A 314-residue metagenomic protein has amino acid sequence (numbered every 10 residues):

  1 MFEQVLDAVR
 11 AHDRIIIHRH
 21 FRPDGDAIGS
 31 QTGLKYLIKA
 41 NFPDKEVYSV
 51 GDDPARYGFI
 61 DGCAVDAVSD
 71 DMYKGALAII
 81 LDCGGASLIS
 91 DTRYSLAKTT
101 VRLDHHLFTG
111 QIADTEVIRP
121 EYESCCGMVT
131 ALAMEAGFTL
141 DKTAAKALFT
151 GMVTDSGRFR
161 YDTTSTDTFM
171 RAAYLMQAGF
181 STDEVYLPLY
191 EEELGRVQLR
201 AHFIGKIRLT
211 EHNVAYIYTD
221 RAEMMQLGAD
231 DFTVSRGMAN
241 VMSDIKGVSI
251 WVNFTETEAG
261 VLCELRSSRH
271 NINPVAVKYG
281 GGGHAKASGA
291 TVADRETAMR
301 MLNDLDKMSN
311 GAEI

Functional and structural regions predicted by a protein language model:
F2-H18, G29-G58, D71-G75, G157-I314: Hydrophobic helix-and-loop "lid/oligomerization" segment in the mid-to-C-terminal part of catalytic domains
H18-H20, D26, L103-H106, H284: Histidine-centered active-site/metal-ligand motif
F21-P23, C83-A86, H106-F108, R221-E223 (+1 more regions): Short glycine-rich anion-binding loops that position phosphate/pyrophosphate groups of nucleotides and phosphorylated
D26-Q31, S87-I89: Short glycine/serine/threonine-rich phosphate/pyrophosphate-binding segments that cradle anionic phosphate groups
D61-T115: Active-site cofactor/cluster-binding pocket
D71-M72, R93-S95, T109-G110, L140-K142 (+3 more regions): Solvent-exposed alpha-helices and their adjacent loops that cap or buttress functional pockets in soluble metabolic
H106-R171: Short alpha-helices
